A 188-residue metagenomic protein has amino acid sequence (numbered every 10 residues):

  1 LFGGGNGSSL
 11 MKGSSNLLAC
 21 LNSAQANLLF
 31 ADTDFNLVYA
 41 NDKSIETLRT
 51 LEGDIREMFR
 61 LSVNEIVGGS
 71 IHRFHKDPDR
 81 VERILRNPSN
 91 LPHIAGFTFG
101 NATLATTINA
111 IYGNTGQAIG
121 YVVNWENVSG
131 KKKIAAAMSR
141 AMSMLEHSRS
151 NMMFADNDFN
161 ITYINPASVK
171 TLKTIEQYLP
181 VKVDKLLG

Functional and structural regions predicted by a protein language model:
G3-M11, Y112-E146: Sensory coupling linkers of modular signal transduction proteins
N16-N27, R140-H147, N151: PAS-family sensory domains
N27-L29, F35, M152-F159: Short hydrophobic secondary-structure edge segments in sensory/regulatory modules of signaling proteins
D32, A40-E52, D156, I164-I175: N-terminal capping loop/helix in small sensory signaling domains highlighted by a polar->aromatic N-x2-3-F motif
I55-G100, L179-G188: Terminal output helix/cap of sensory domains in signal transduction proteins
H93, G100, T106-Y112, N124: PAS-family sensory domains
